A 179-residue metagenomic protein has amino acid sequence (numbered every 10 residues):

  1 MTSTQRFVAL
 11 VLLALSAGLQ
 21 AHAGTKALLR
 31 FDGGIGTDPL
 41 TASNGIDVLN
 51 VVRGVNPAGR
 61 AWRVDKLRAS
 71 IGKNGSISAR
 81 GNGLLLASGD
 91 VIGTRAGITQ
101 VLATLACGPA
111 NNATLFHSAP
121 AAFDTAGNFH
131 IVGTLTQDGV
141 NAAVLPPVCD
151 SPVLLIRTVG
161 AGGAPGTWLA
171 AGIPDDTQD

Functional and structural regions predicted by a protein language model:
M1-V8: Bacterial N-terminal signal peptides that target proteins for export
A9-A17: Bacterial N-terminal signal peptides
H22-K73, D176-D179: N-terminal segment immediately downstream of the Sec signal-peptide cleavage site in secreted/extracellular proteins
G72-S76, G108-N111: A short, structured loop/turn motif at beta-sheet edges
I77-L85: Short, well-ordered beta-strand segments enriched in hydrophobic/aromatic residues
L85-V91: Extended, low-complexity, turn-rich repeat/linker tracts enriched in Gly/Pro/Ser/Thr and Asp/Glu that occur
I92-V101: Short coil-to-beta strand junction motifs in C2/discoidin
N111-D179: Helix-rich interaction surfaces within compact, conserved domain-sized segments that mediate assembly or partner
